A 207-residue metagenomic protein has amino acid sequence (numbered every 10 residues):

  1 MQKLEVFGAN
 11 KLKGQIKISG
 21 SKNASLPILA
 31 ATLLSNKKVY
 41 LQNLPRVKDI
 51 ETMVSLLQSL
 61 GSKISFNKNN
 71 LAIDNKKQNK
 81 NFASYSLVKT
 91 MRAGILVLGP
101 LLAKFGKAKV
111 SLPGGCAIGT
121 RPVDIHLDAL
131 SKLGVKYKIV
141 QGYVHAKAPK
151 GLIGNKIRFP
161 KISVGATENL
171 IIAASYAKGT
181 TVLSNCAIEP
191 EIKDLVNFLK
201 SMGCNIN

Functional and structural regions predicted by a protein language model:
M1-N207: Structural preference for solvent-exposed beta-strand-turn elements and adjacent flexible terminal/loop segments within
